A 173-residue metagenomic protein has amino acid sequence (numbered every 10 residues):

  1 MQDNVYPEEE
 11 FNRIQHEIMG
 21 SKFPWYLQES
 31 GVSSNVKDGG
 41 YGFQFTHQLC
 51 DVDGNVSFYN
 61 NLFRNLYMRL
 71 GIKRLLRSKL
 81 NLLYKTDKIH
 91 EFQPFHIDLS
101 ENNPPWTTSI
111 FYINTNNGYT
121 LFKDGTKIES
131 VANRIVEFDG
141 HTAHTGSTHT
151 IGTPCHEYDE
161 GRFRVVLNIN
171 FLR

Functional and structural regions predicted by a protein language model:
M1, K79, T108, V166: Amphipathic alpha-helical recognition patches that constitute DNA-binding helices
M1-K73: Non-heme Fe(II)/2-oxoglutarate
S30, K85, I151: Residues that form or immediately flank small-molecule/cofactor binding pockets and catalytic motifs
K73-L75, L80: Long amphipathic N-terminal alpha/beta scaffold segment
R74, P105-T107, G161-V165: Residues at beta-strand starts and edge strands
L80, N114-R173: Catalytic core of Fe(II)/2-oxoglutarate
N81-N102: Conserved short histidine dyad/triad with adjacent acidic residue
D98, N103-I113, L167-I169: Acidic, metal-ligating active-site segments
